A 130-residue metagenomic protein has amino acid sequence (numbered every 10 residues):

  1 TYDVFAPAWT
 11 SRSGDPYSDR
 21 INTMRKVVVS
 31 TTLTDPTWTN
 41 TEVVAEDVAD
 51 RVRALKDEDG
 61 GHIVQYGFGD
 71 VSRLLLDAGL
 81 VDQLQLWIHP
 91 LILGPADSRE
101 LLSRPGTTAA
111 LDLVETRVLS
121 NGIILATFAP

Functional and structural regions predicted by a protein language model:
T1-P130: Enzymes that bind and transform nitrogen-containing heteroaromatic metabolites
